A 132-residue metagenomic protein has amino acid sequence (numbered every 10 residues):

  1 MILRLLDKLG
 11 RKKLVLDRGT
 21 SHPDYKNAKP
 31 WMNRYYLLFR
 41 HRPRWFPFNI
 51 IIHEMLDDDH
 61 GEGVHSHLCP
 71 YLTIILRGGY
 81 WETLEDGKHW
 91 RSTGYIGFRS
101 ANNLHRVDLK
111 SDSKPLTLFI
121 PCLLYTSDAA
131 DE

Functional and structural regions predicted by a protein language model:
M1-N49: A short, N-terminal "cap"/entry segment at the start of jelly-roll beta-barrel domains of the cupin/DSBH fold
P43-F46, Y71, T83, S111: Beta-sandwich/jelly-roll carbohydrate-recognition scaffolds of carbohydrate-active enzymes
I51-S66: Conserved short histidine dyad/triad with adjacent acidic residue
L68-W81: Short, conserved beta-strand element in jelly-roll/cupin
W81-T83, S127: Substrate-binding/catalytic groove segments of enzymes that remodel or degrade extracellular structural polymers
L84-N102: Short acidic-glycine-tyrosine-enriched beta hairpin
N102-L124: Ligand-binding loop in jelly-roll beta-barrel domains
Y125-E132: Conserved small/polar residues in nucleotide/adenosyl-binding loops
